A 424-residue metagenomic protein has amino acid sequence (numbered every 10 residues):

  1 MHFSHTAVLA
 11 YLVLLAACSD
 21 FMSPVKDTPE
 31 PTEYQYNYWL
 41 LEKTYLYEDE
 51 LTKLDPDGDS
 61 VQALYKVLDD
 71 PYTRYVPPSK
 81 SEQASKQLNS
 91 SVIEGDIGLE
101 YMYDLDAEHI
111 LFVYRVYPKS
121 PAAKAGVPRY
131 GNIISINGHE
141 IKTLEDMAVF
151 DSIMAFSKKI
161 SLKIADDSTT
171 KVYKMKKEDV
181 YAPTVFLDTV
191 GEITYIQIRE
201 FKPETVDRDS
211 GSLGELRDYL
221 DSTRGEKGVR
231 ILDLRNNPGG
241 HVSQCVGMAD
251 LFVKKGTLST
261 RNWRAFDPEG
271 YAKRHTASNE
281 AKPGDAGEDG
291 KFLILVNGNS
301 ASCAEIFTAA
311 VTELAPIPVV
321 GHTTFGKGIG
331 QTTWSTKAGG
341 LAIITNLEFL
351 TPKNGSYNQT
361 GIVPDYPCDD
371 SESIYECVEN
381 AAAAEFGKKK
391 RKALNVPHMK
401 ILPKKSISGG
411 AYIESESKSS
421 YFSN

Functional and structural regions predicted by a protein language model:
M1-A16: Sec-dependent bacterial lipoprotein signal peptides
V13-W39: Bacterial Sec-dependent N-terminal signal peptides
E33, L40, P56-L64, G126 (+6 more regions): Stable alpha-helical elements in mature extracytoplasmic
N37, S60, L64, L99 (+9 more regions): Terminal peptide-recognition signature
Y38, E42-L111, M147, K159-S161 (+5 more regions): Extended, small/polar residue-biased N-terminal targeting/export presequences and adjacent propeptide/linker tracts
E42-L46, Y65-T73, P118, V127 (+7 more regions): Sec-exported extracytoplasmic/periplasmic mature domains
S90-T143, P203: PDZ/PDZ-like domain segments forming the peptide/carboxylate-binding groove, activating on the N-terminal beta-strands
N137-E140, D151-K337: Cleft-lining beta-strand/loop regions that shape enzyme active-site pockets
